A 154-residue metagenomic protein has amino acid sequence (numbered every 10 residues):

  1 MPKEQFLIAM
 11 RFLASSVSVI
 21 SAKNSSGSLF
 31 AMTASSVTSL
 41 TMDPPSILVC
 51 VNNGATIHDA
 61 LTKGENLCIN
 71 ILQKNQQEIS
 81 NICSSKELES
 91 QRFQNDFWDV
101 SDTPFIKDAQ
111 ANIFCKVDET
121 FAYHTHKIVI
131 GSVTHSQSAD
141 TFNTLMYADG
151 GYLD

Functional and structural regions predicted by a protein language model:
M1-D154: Basic, polyanion-binding surface patches
